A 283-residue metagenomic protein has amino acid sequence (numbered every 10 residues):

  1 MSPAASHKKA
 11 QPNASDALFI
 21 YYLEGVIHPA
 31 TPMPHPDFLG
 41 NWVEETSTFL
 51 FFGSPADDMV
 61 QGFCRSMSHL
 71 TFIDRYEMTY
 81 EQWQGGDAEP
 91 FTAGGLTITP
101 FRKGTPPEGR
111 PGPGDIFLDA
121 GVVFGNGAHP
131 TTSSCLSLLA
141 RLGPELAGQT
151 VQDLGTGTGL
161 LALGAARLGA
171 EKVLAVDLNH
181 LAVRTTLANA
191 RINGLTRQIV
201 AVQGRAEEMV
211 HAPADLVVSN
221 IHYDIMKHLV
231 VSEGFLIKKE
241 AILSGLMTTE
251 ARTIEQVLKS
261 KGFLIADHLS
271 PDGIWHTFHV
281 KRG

Functional and structural regions predicted by a protein language model:
S2-P107: N-terminal auxiliary segments of SAM/dcSAM-dependent transferases
P36-N41, G148, F263-H268: A short linear hydrophobic-aromatic micro-motif
T71, G94, G112-P113, E171 (+1 more regions): A short helix-to-beta-strand connector/capping loop
W83-E145: SAM-dependent Rossmann-like transferase core, predominantly class I methyltransferases with a strong bias toward
N126-A206: Conserved SAM/SAH cofactor-binding pocket of Class I
L178-G283: S-adenosylmethionine
